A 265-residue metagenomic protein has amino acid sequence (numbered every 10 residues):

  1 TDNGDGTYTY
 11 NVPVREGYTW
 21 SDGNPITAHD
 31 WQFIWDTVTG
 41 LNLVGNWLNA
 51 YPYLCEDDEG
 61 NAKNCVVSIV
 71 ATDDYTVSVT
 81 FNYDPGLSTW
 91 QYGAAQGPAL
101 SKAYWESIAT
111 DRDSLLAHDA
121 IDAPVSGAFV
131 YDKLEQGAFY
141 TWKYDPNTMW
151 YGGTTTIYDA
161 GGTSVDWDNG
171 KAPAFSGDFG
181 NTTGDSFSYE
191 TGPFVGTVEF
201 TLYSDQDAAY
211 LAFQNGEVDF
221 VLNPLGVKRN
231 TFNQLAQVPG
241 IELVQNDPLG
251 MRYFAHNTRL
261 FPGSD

Functional and structural regions predicted by a protein language model:
T1-D5, P124: N-terminal lobe/hinge region of extracytoplasmic solute-binding protein
G6-N46, E59, C65, S88 (+1 more regions): Extracytoplasmic/periplasmic ligand-capture domains
N11-P13, Q32, L48-D111, A117 (+3 more regions): Surface-exposed binding/hinge segments that line and control ligand-binding clefts or catalytic entry sites
